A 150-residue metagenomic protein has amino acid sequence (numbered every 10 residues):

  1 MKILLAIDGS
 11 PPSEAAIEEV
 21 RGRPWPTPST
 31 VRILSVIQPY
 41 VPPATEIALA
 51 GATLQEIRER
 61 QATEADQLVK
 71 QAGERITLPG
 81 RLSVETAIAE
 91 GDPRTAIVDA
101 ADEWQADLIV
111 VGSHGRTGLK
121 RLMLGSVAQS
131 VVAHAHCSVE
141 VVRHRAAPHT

Functional and structural regions predicted by a protein language model:
M1-A52: Small/aliphatic-rich secondary-structure junction motif
A15, A96, G118: Phosphate- and divalent-cation-binding pockets in alpha/beta enzyme and binding domains that engage nucleotide-derived
E19, R60-A72, A96: Short, solvent-exposed amphipathic alpha-helices that sit in or adjacent to ligand/effector-binding or catalytic
G22, E74-I109, A146-T150: Structural beta-alpha unit
R32-L34, E85-A89, E140: General small-molecule cofactor/ligand-binding pocket signal
S35-Q67, A147-T150: Acidic, proline/glycine-rich short linear motifs
Q67, Q71-P79, H134: Solvent-exposed, charged/polar functional surfaces in cytosolic regulatory/catalytic domains
A100-T150: Gly/Ser-rich helix-loop-strand patches that form or flank binding pockets for ribonucleotide-derived cofactors
